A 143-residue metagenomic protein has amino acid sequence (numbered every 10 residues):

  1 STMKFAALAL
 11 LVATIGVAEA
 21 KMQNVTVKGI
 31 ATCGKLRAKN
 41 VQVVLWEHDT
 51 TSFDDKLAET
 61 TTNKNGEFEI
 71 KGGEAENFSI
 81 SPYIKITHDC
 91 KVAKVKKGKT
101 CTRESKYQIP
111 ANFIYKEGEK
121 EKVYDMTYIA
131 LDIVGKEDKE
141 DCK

Functional and structural regions predicted by a protein language model:
S1-V12: Classical eukaryotic N-terminal signal peptides for Sec-dependent ER targeting/secretion, especially the positively
V12-I15, G135: Generic low-complexity, intrinsically disordered sequence content enriched in small uncharged/hydrophobic residues
T14-Y128, K143: Beta-strand-dominated extracellular/periplasmic modules and repeats in secreted or surface-exposed proteins
V134-C142: Short, low-complexity, Pro/Ser/Thr/Gly-rich segments in the mature regions of secreted, periplasmic
